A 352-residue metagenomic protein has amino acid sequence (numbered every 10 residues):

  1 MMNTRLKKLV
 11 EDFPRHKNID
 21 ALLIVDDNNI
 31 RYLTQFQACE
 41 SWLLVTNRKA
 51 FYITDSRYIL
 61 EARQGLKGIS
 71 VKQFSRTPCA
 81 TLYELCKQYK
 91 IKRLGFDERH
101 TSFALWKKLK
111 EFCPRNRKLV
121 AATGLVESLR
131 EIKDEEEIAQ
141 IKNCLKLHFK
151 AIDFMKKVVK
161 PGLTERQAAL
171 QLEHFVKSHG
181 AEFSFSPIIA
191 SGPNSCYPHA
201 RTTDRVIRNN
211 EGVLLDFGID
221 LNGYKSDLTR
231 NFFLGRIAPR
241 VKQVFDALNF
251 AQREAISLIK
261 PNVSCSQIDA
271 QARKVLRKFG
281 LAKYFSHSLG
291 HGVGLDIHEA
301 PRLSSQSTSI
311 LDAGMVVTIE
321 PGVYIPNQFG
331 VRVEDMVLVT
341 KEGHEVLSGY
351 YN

Functional and structural regions predicted by a protein language model:
M1-N352: Active-site neighborhoods and metal-handling regions in enzymes and metal-associated proteins
